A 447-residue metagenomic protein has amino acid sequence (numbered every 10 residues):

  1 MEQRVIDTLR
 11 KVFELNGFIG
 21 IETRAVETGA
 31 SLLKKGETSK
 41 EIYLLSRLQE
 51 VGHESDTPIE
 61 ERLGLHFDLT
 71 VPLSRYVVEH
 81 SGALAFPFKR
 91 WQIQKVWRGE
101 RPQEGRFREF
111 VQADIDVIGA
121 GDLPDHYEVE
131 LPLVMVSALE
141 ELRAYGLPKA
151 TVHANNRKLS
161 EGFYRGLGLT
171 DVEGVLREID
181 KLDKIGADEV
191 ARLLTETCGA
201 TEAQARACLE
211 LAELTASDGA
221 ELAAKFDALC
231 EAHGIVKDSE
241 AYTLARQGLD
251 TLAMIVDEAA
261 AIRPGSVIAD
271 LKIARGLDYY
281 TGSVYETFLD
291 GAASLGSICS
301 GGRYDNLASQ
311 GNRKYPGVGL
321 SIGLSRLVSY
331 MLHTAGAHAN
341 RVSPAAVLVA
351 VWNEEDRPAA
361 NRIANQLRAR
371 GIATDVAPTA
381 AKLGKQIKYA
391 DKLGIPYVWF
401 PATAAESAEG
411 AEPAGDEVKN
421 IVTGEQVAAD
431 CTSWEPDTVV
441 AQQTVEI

Functional and structural regions predicted by a protein language model:
R4-G17, E27-A30, T38, P58-E60 (+4 more regions): Positively charged, Gly/Ser-enriched RNA/tRNA-binding surfaces
G20-V51, D250: A cross-family signal for N-terminal binding/gating loops and helix N-caps that shape access to the active site
E41-S55, L167-T201, L289-G291: Acidic, His- and aromatic-enriched active-site or binding-groove loops in soluble protein domains that engage sugars
L45-Q49, S55-L65, S309: Conserved phosphate-binding loops in nucleotide/dinucleotide-binding enzymes
L131, N156-L159, V175-E178, V190 (+1 more regions): Internal, well-ordered alpha-helical segments in soluble enzyme and binding-protein domains
T151-G168: Glycine-rich, mobile lid/loop segments that gate access to catalytic sites or pores
